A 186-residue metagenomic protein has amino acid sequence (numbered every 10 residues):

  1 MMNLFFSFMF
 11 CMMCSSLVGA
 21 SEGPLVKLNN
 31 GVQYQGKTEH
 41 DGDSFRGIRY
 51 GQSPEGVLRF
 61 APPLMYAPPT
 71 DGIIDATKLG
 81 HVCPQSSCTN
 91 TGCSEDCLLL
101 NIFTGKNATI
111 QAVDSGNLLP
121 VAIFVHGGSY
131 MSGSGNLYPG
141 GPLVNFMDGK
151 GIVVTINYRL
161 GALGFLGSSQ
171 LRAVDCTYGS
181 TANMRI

Functional and structural regions predicted by a protein language model:
M1-M12: Classical eukaryotic N-terminal signal peptides for Sec-dependent ER targeting/secretion, especially the positively
C14-G179: Non-catalytic accessory segments of hydrolases
N183-I186: Extended, hydrophobic alpha-helical segments in both membrane/secreted and soluble proteins
